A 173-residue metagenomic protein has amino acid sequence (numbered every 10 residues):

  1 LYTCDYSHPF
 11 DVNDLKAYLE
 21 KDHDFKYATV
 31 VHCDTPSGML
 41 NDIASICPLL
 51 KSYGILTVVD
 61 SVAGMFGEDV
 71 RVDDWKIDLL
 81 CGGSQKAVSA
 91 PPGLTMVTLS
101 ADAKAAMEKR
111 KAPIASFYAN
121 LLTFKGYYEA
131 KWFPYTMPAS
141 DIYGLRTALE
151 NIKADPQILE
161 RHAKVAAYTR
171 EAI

Functional and structural regions predicted by a protein language model:
L1-F10: Active-site cofactor/substrate anionic-group-binding motifs, chiefly glycine- and Lys/Arg-rich phosphate-binding loops
D5-Y6, C33-P36, L56, V62-M65 (+3 more regions): Short acidic/polar capping segments at secondary-structure boundaries
F10-S61, F66, L79: Active-site phosphate-binding strand-loop segment of PLP-dependent enzymes
N41-D42, D69-R71, P92-L94, K109: Short acidic, glycine/serine/threonine-rich loops at helix termini
M65-W75: Glycine-rich, charge-decorated loop segments at or immediately adjacent to ligand/cofactor-binding or catalytic sites
D73-Q85: Conserved active-site segment immediately N-terminal to the catalytic lysine that forms the internal aldimine
Q85-Y168: Active-site C-terminal subdomain of aminotransferase-like
